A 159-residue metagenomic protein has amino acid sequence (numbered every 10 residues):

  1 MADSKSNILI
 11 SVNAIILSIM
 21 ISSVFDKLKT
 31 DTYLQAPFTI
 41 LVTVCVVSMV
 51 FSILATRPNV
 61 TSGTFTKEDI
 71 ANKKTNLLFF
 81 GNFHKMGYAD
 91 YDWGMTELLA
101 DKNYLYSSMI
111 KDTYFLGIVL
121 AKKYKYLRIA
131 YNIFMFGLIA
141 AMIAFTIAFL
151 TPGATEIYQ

Functional and structural regions predicted by a protein language model:
D3-G63, L127-Q159: Alpha-helical transmembrane segments and their immediate juxtamembrane boundary regions in integral membrane proteins
D31-L34, Y104, S108: A structural signal for alpha-helical segments
T39-M95: Inner-leaflet juxtamembrane helices
W93-N103: Short, charged/polar, low-complexity loop and linker segments that flank or interrupt alpha-helical bundles
L105-V119: Juxtamembrane amphipathic/hinge helix adjacent to a transmembrane helix
